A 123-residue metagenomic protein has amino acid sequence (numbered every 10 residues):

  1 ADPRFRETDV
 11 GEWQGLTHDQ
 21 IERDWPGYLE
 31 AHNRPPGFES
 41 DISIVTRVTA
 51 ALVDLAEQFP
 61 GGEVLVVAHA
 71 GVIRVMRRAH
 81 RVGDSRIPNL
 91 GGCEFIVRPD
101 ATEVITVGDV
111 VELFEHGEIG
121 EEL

Functional and structural regions predicted by a protein language model:
A1-R23, L29: Phosphate-coordination/substrate-recognition cap region in phosphate-metabolizing enzymes
W13, D24, Q58, A79-H80: Residue-level signal for well-ordered alpha-helical positions
D24-S43, L123: Short glycine/proline- and acidic residue-enriched helix-loop micro-motifs that form flexible lids or anion-recognition
L55-G62: Glycine-rich phosphate-binding loop signature in dinucleotide/nucleotide-binding domains
G62-A70: Generic beta-sheet signal
V72-R74: Short, active-site-adjacent cap segments at secondary-structure transitions
R81-V107: Domain-level recognition of soluble alpha/beta enzyme cores, biased toward histidine phosphatases/phosphomutases
G108-L123: Acidic, His/Gly-rich catalytic cores of divalent-metal-dependent hydrolytic chemistry
